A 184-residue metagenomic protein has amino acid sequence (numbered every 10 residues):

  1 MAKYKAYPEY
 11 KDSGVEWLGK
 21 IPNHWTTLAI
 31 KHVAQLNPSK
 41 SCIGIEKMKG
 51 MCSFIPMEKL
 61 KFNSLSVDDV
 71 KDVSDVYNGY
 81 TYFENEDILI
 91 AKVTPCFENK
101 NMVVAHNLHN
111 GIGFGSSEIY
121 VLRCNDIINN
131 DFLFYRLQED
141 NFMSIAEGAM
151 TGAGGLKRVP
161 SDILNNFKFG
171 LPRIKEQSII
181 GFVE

Functional and structural regions predicted by a protein language model:
A2-A6: Intrinsic disorder at enzyme termini
E9-S41, I174-S178: Non-catalytic DNA-recognition/assembly elements of restriction-modification systems
V15, V70, V76-Y77, L108 (+1 more regions): Short, solvent-exposed loop/turn positions at domain surfaces that link secondary-structure elements or cap domain
E16-K20, Y120-C124, N165-L171: Short, well-ordered beta-strand elements within core beta-sheets of diverse protein domains
T26-L28, L133, N165-E184: Amphipathic alpha-helical segments
T26-L65, D69-V70, V76-T81, K92-V93 (+1 more regions): Low-complexity, Lys/Gly-biased intrinsically disordered segments
N78-E139, P160: A short beta-sheet element
R136-F169: Specificity-determining recognition surfaces
